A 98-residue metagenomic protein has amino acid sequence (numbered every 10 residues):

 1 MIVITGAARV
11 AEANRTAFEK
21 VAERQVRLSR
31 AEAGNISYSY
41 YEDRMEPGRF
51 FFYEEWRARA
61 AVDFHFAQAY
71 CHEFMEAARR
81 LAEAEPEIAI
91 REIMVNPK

Functional and structural regions predicted by a protein language model:
I2-A8: Active-site-flanking beta-strand signature of metal-NTP-handling nucleotidyl enzymes and homologous cyclase-like
G6, F18, Y38, F50-F52 (+1 more regions): Hydrophobic packing within well-folded, soluble alpha/beta domains
V10-R15: Short, surface-exposed ligand-recognition loops at beta-strand->loop->(often short) alpha-helix junctions that present
T16, R57-A67: Short amphipathic alpha-helices within nucleic acid-binding modules
V26-F51: Short, glycine- and small/hydrophobic-rich beta-strand elements in well-ordered beta-sheets
Y40-E46, F74-K98: Glycine-rich beta-strand-turn "strand-cap" elements at beta-sheet edges
